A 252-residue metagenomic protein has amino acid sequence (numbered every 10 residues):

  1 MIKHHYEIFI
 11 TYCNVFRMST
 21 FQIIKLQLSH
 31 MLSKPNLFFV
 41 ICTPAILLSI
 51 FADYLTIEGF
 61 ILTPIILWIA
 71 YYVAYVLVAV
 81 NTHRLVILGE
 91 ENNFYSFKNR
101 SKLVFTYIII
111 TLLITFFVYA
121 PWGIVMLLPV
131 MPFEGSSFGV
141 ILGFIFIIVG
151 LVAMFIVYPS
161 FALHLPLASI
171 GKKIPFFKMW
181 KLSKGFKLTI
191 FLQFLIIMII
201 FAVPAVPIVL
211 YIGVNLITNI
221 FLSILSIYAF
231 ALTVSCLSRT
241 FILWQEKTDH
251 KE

Functional and structural regions predicted by a protein language model:
M1-F16, Q245-E252: Low-complexity, intrinsically disordered extramembrane tails and loops of integral membrane proteins
E7-T11, V15-I23, L103, S136-G139 (+1 more regions): Coil-to-alpha-helix initiation sites in intrinsically disordered, low-complexity, charged segments
V15-L47, S96-A120, I156-P204: Interfacial aromatic "cap" segments that immediately flank transmembrane helices in multipass membrane proteins
S19, N92-N93, S137, I141 (+1 more regions): A diffuse structural propensity rather than consistent per-protein peaks
C42-L55, Y75-R84: Amphipathic repeat-derived elements
L48-Y71, V118-Y158, F201-F230: Membrane-helix interface segments in multi-pass membrane proteins
E58-F60, E91-N99: Membrane-interface helix-boundary motifs at transmembrane edges
A70-N92, Y158-K172, T189-E252: Juxtamembrane transition segments at transmembrane-helix termini in multipass membrane proteins
